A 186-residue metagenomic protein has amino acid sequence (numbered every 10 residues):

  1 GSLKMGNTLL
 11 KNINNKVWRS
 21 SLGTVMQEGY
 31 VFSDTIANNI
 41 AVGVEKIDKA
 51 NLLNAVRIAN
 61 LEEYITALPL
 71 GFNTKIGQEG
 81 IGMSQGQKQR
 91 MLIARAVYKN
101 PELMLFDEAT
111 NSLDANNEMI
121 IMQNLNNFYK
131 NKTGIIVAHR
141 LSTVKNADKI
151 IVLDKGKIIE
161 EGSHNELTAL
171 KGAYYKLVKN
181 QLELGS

Functional and structural regions predicted by a protein language model:
G1-L9, K149-I150, I158: ABC nucleotide-binding domain "signature motif"
S2-K4, N12, R19, A37-Q78 (+2 more regions): ABC ATPase nucleotide-binding domain helical subdomain, centered on the C-loop/LSGGQ "ABC signature"
A67-L68, Q123, R140, K145-S186: C-terminal portion of ABC ATPase nucleotide-binding domains
I93, V137: Hydrophobic anchor residue at the start of the ABC signature
Y98-E102, N131: A short, proline-enriched helix->beta-strand linker immediately N-terminal to the Walker B motif in ABC-type P-loop
M104-E108: Catalytic Walker B motif of ABC-type/P-loop ATPase nucleotide-binding domains
E118-K130, S142: Helical segment within the ABC ATPase nucleotide-binding domain
